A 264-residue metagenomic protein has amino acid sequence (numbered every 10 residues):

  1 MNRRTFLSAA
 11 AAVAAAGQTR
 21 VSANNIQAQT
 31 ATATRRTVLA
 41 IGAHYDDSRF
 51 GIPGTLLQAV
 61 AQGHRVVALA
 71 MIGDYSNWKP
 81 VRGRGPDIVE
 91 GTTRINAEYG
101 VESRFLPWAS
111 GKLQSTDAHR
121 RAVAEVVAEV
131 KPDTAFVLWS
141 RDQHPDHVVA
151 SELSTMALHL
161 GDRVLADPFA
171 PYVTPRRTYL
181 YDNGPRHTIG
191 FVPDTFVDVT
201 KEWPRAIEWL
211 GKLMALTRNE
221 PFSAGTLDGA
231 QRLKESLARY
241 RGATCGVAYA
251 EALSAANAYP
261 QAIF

Functional and structural regions predicted by a protein language model:
M1-V13: N-terminal secretory signal peptides and thylakoid transit peptides that target proteins across membranes
N2, H64, G83-P86, H147 (+2 more regions): Secondary-structure junction/capping motif
L7-A9, N24-T37, Q114-F264: Metal-dependent de-N-acetylase/amidase catalytic core
L7-A9, N24-V130, S254: Active-site rim/loop-helix segments in enzyme catalytic domains that contact anionic ligands
A16-V21: C-terminal segment of classical bacterial N-terminal signal peptides
